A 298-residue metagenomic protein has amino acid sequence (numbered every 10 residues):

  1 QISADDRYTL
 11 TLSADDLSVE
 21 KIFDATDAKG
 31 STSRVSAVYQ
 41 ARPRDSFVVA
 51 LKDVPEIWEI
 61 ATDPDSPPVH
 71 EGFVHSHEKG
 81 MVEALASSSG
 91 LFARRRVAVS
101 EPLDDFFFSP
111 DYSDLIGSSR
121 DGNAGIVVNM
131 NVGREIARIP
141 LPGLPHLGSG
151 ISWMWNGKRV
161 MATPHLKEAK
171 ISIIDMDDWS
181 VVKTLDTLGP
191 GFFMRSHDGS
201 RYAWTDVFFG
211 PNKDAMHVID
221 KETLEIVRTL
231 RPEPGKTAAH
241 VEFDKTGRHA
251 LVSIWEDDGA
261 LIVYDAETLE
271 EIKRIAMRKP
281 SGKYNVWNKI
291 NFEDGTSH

Functional and structural regions predicted by a protein language model:
Q1-H298: Predominantly soluble domains enriched in secretory-pathway, periplasmic, or organellar proteins
